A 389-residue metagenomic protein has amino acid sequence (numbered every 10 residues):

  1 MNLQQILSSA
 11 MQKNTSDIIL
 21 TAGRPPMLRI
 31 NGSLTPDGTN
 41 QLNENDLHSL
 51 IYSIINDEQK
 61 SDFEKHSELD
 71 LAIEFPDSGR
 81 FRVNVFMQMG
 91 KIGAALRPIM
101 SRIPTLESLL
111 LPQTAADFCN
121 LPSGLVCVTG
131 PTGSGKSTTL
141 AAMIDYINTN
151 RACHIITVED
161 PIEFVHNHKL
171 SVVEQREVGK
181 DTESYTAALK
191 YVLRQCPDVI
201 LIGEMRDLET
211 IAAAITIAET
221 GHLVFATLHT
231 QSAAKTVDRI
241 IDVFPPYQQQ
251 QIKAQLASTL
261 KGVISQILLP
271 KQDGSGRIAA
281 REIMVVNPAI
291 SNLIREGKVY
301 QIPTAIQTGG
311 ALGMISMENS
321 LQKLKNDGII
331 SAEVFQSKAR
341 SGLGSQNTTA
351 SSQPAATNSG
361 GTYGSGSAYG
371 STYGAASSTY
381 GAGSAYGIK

Functional and structural regions predicted by a protein language model:
M1-K389: Short, flexible helix-loop junctions that flank or precede catalytic/ligand sites
